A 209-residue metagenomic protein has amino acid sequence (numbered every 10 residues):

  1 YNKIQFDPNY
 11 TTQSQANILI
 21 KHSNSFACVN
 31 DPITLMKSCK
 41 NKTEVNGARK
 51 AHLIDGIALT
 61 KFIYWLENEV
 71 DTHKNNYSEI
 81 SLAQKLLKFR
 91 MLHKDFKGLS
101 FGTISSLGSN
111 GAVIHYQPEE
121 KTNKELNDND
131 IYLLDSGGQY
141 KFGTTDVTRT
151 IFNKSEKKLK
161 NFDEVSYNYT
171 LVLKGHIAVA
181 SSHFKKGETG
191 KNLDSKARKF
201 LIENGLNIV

Functional and structural regions predicted by a protein language model:
Y1-V209: Active-site neighborhoods and metal-handling regions in enzymes and metal-associated proteins
